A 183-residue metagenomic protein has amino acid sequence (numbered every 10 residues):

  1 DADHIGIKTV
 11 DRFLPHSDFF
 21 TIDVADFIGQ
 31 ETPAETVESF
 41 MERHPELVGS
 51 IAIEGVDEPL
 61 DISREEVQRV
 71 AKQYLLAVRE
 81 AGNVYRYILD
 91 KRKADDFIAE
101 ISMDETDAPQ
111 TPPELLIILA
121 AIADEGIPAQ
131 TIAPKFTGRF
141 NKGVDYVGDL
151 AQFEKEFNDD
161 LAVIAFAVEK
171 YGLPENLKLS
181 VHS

Functional and structural regions predicted by a protein language model:
D3, I101, H182: Conserved, mostly hydrophobic/aromatic
G6-I28, T32-T36, Q73, A77 (+2 more regions): Active-site capping/gating regions of soluble enzymes
T36-I51, G55-K72, N141-E156: Glycine-rich tight-turn/loop motif centered on a GG-T
D95-A99: Short, conserved phosphate-binding/catalytic loop or strand-edge motifs used in phosphoryl-/nucleotidyl-transfer
M103-E105: Short, well-ordered beta-to-alpha junction loops that form the rim of enzyme active sites and present histidine/acidic
